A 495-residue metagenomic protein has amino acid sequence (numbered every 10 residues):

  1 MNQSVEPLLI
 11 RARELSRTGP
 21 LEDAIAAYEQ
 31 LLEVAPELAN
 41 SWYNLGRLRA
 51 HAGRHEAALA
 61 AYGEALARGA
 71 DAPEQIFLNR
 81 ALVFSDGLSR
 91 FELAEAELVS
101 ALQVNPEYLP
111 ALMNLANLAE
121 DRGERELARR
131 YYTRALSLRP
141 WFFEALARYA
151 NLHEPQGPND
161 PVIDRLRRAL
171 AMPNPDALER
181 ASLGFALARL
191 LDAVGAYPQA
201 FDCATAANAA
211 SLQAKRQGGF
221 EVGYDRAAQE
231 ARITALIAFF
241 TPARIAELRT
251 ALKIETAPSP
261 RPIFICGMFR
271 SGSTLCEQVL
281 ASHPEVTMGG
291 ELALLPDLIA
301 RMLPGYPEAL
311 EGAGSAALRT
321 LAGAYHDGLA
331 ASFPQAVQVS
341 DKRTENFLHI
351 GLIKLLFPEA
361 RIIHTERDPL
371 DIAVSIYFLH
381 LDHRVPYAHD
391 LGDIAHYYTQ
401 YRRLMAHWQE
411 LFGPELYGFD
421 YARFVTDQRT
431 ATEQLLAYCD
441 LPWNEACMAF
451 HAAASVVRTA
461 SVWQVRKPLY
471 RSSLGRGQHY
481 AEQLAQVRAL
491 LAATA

Functional and structural regions predicted by a protein language model:
M1-N2, A493-A495: C-terminal end-of-chain micro-motif
M1-Y43, R47-S332: Alpha-helical solenoid repeat scaffolds of the TPR/TPR-like class and their adjacent stem/linker regions that mediate
R122, R134, V286-G289, L294-L318 (+3 more regions): PAPS-dependent sulfotransferase catalytic domain
